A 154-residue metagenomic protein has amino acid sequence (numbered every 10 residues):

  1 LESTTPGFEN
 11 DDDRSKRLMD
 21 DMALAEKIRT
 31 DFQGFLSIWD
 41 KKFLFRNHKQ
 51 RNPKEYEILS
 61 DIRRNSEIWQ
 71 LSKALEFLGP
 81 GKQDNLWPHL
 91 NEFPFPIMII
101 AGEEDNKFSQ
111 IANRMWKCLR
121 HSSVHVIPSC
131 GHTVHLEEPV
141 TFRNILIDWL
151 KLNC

Functional and structural regions predicted by a protein language model:
L1-I28: Flexible "cap/lid" loop of the alpha/beta hydrolase fold
G7-E9, K107, C130-T133: Active-site loop signature of alpha/beta-hydrolase-fold enzymes
L36: Pyridoxal 5′-phosphate
W39: Gly/Thr-rich phosphate-binding loop signature of adenosyl cofactor/nucleotide-binding cores
R63-K117: Conserved serine/cysteine hydrolase catalytic core
W116-T133: Catalytic histidine neighborhood in serine/cysteine hydrolases with alpha/beta-hydrolase-type architecture
C130-R143: Catalytic histidine-centered segment of alpha/beta-hydrolase-like enzymes
I145-N153: C-terminal alpha-helix
